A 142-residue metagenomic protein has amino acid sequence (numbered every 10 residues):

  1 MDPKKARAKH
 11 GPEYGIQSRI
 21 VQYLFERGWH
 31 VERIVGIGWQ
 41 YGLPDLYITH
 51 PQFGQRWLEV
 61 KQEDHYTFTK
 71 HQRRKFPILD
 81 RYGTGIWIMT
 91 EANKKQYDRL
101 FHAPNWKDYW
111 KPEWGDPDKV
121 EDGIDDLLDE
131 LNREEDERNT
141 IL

Functional and structural regions predicted by a protein language model:
M1-L142: Catalytic phosphate/metal-binding cores of nucleic-acid and nucleotide-processing enzymes, i.e., regions that mediate
